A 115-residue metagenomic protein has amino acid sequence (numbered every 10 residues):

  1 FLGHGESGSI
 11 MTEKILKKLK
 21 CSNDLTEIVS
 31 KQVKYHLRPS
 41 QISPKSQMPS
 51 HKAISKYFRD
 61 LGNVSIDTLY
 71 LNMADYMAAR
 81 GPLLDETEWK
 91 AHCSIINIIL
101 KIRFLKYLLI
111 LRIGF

Functional and structural regions predicted by a protein language model:
F1-F115: C-terminal subdomains that position terminal phosphate/3'-OH groups for nucleotidyl transfer/ligation, primarily on
